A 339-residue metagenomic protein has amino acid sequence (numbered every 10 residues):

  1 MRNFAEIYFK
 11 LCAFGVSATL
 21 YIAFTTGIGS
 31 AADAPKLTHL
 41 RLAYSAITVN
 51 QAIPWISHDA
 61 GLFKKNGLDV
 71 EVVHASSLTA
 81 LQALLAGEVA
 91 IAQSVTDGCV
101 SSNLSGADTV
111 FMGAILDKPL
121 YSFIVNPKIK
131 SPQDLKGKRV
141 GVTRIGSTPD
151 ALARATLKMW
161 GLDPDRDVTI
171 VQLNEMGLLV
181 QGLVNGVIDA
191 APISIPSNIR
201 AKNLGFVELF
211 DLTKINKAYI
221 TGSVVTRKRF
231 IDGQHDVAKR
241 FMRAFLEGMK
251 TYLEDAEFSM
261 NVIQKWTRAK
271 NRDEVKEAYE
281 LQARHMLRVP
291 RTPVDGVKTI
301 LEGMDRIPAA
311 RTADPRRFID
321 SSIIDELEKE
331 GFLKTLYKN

Functional and structural regions predicted by a protein language model:
M1-F9: N-terminal secretory signal peptides that target proteins for export/translocation
K10-T26: Bacterial N-terminal signal peptides
G29-A31: Boundary at the C-terminal end of the N-terminal hydrophobic targeting segment
D33-N185, D189-I195, E208-L212, K217-A218: Short, glycine-/small- and polar/acidic-enriched structural segments that line small-molecule recognition paths
G98, G177-T267: Pocket-lining segment of extracytoplasmic ligand-binding domains
G146-R166, R243-V275, R317-I319, E326-G331: Ligand-binding clefts/hinges and TM-proximal coupling segments of bilobed small-molecule sensing domains
D232-A313: Secondary-structure end/capping motifs
D305-N339: Conserved C-terminal helix/tail region of periplasmic/extracytoplasmic solute-binding proteins
